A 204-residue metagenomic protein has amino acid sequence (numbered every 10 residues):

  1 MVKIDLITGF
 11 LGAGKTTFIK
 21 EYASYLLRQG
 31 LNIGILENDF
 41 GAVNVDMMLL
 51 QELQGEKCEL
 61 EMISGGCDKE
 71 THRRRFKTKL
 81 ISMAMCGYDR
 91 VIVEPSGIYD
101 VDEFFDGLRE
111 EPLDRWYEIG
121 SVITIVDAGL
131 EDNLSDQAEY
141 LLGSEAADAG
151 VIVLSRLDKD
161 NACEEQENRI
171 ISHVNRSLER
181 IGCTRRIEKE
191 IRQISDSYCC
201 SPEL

Functional and structural regions predicted by a protein language model:
M1-I4, I171-S172, R176-L204: Long, charged, low-complexity intrinsically disordered regions
V2-T8, A13, T17-S135: Nucleotide-state-sensitive switch-loop elements of NTP-binding domains
Q29, N161-Q166, C199-L204: General structural signal for secondary-structure boundaries
C58, C67, C86, C163 (+2 more regions): Generic recognition of cysteine residues
R90-I187: Phosphate/Mg2+-binding loops and adjacent switch elements in nucleotide/diphosphate-handling enzyme cores
